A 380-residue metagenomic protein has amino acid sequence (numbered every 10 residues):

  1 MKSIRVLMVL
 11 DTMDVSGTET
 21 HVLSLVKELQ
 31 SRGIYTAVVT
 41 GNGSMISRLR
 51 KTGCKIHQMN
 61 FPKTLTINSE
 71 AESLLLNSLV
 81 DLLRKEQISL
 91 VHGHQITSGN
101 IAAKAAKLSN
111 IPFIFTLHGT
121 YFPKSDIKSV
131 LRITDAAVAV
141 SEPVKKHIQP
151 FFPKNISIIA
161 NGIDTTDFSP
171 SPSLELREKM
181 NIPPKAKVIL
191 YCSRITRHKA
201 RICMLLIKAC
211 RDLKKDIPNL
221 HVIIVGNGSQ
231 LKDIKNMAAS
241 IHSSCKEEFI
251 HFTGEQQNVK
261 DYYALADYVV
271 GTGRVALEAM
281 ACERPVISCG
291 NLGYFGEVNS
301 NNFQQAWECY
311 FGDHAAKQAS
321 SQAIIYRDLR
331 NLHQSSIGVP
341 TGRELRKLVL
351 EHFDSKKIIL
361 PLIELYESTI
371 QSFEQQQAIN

Functional and structural regions predicted by a protein language model:
S3, M8-S16, T20-V22, K27-E70 (+1 more regions): N-terminal strand-loop element at the rim of the active site of nucleotide-sugar-dependent glycosyltransferases
L7, I182-C203, I207-C210, I223: Conserved donor-binding/catalytic core segment of Leloir-type glycosyltransferases
G17, A316-E367: A charged, aromatic-enriched C-terminal amphipathic alpha-helix characteristic of glycosyltransferases across folds
S78, S169-I182: A short helix/loop element that forms part of the nucleotide-sugar donor recognition site in Leloir-type
G93-G99, L117: Short His-centered aromatic/hydrophobic patch
T134-P170: Donor nucleotide-sugar binding/catalytic pocket of nucleotide-sugar-dependent glycosyltransferases
V225, I234-Q256: Nucleotide-activated donor-binding/catalytic signature segment of Leloir-type glycosyltransferases, i.e., the conserved
N291-N331: Change "using UDP/GDP/dTDP sugars" to "using nucleotide sugars
